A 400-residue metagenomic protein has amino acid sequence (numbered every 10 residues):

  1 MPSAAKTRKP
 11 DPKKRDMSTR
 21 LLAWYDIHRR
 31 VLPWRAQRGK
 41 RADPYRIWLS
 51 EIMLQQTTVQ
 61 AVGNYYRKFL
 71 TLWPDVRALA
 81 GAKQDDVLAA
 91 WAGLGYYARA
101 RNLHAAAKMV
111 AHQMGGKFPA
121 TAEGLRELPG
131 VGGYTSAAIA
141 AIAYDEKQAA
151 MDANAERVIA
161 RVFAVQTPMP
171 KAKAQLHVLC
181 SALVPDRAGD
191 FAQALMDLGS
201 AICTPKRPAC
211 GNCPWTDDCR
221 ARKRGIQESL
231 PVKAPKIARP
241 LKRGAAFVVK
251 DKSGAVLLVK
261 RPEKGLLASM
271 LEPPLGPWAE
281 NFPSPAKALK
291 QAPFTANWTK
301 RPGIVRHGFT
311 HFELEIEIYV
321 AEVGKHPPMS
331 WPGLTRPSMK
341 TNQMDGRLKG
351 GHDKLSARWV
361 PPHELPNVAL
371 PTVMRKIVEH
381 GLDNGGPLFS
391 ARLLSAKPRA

Functional and structural regions predicted by a protein language model:
M1-A36, K40, D197-T335, K340-A400: Intrinsically disordered, low-complexity, charged terminal extensions of DNA damage-control enzymes
R15, R20-G211, W215-E228, L241 (+1 more regions): Catalytic cores of DNA base-excision repair glycosylases
